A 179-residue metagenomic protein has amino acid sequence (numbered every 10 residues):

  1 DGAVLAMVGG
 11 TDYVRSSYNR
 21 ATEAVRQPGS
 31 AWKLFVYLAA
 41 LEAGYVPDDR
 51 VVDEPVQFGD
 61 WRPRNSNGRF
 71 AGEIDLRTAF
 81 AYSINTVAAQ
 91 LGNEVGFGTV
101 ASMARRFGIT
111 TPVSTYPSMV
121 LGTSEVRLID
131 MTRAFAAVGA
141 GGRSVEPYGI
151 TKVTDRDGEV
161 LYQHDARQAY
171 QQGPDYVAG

Functional and structural regions predicted by a protein language model:
G2, V25-V51, A79, A134-V138: Active-site SXXK
V4-M7, D12-Y18, W32, T78 (+1 more regions): A penicillin-recognizing enzyme superfamily signal
L5-M7, R50-V52, T78, Q90 (+5 more regions): Structural recognition of the beta-strand scaffold that forms the well-ordered cores of secreted hydrolase catalytic
D12-V14, Y18-S30, S66-N67: Short, contiguous acidic/charged loop-to-helix segments that flank catalytic cores in large enzymes
Y13-R15, L41-D49, T110-P112, A140-V145: Secondary-structure transition/capping motifs at alpha-helix termini and the adjoining loop/turn into the next element
A39, A43, Y82, Q90-E94 (+2 more regions): Generic, well-ordered alpha-helical scaffold segments in large soluble proteins
Y45-V100, S144, R156-G179: Conserved catalytic neighborhood of penicillin-recognizing serine enzymes
R62-N65, G96-R133: Mid-domain, small-residue-enriched loop/turn segments at the edges of structured enzyme/sensor domains
